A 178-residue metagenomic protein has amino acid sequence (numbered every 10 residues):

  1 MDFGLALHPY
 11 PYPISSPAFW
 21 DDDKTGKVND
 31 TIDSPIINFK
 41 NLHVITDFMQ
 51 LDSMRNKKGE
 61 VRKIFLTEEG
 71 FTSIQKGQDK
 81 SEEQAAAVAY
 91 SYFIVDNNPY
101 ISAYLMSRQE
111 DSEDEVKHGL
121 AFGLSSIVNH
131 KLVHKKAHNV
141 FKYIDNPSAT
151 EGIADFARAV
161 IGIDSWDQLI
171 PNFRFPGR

Functional and structural regions predicted by a protein language model:
M1-Q78: Noncatalytic carbohydrate-binding groove/subsite architecture in carbohydrate-active enzymes
K76-R178: Aromatic-rich peripheral "rim/lid" segments of glycoside hydrolase catalytic domains that contact and position glycan
